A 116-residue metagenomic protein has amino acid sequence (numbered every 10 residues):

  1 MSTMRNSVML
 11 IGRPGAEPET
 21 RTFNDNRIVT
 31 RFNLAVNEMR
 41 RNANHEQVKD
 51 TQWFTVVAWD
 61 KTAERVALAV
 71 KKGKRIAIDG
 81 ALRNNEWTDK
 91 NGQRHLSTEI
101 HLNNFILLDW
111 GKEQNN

Functional and structural regions predicted by a protein language model:
M1-N116: Single-stranded nucleic acid-binding surfaces, predominantly the OB-fold ssDNA-binding core
